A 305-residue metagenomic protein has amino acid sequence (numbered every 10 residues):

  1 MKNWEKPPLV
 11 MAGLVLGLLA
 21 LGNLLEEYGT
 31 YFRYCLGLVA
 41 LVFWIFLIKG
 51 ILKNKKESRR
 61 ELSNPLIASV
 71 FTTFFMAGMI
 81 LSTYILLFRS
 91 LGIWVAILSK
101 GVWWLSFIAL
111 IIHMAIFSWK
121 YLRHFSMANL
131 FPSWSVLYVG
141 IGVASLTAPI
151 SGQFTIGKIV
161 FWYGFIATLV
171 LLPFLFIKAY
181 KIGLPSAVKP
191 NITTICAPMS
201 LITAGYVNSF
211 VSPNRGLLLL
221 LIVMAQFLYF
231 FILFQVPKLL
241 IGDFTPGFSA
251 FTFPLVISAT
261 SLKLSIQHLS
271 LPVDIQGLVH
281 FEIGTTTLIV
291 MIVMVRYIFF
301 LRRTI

Functional and structural regions predicted by a protein language model:
M1-G22, K56-T83, W103, W119-L146 (+6 more regions): Juxtamembrane helix-loop boundaries in multi-pass membrane proteins
M1-G50: N-terminal signal-anchor module of multipass membrane proteins
V15-G17, G22-L24, C35-A40, A77 (+10 more regions): Small-residue hotspots
G17-N23, A40-G50, L175-K178, L201-I305: C-terminal transmembrane-bundle signature of multipass membrane proteins, characterized by strong activation on
N23-F32, I85-L98, L146-K158, Y206-L217 (+1 more regions): Helix-coil boundary and interhelical linker segments in multi-pass alpha-helical membrane proteins
F32-A109: N-terminal entry module detector
F32-I45, V95-I111, T155-L169, R215-F227 (+1 more regions): Structural signature of hydrophobic alpha-helical transmembrane segments
Y84-F88, L110-F125, V143-K158, A167-L184 (+2 more regions): Internal transmembrane alpha-helix with an interfacial aromatic "cap," most often the third helix
